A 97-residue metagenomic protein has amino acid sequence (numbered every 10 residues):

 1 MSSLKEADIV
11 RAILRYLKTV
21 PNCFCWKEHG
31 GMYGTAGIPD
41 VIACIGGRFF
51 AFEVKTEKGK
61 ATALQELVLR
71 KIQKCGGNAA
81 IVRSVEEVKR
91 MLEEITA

Functional and structural regions predicted by a protein language model:
M1-A97: Catalytic phosphate/metal-binding cores of nucleic-acid and nucleotide-processing enzymes, i.e., regions that mediate
